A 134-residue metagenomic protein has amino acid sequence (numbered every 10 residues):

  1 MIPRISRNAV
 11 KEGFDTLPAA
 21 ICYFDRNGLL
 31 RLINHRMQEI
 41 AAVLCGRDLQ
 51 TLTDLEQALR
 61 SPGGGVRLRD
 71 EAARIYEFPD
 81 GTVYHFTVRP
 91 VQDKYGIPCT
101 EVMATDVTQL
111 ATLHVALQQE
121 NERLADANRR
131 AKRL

Functional and structural regions predicted by a protein language model:
M1-P3, V43: Juxtamembrane segments at transmembrane-helix boundaries in multi-pass signal-transduction membrane proteins
P3-L32, R129: Sensory modules in modular signal-transduction proteins
T16, R26-L44, I97: PAS-family sensory domains
F24, R31, E77, T82-Y84 (+1 more regions): PAS-family sensory domains
R47-D80: Terminal output helix/cap of sensory domains in signal transduction proteins
V83-V88, E101: PAS/PAC sensory module
V91-R130: Sensory coupling linkers of modular signal transduction proteins
